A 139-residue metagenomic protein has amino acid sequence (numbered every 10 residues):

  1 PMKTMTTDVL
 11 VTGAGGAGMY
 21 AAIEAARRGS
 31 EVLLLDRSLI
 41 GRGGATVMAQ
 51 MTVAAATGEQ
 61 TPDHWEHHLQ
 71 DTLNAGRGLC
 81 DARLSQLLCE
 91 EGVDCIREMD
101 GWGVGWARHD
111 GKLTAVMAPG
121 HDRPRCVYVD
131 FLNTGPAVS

Functional and structural regions predicted by a protein language model:
T4-T7: Core beta-strand elements of the Rossmann-like FAD/NAD(P) dinucleotide-binding domain in flavoenzyme oxidoreductases
V9-L34: N-terminal Rossmann-like FAD-binding beta1-loop-alpha1 element of flavoenzymes
R37-S139: Conserved N-terminal/central alpha/beta ligand/cofactor-binding core
